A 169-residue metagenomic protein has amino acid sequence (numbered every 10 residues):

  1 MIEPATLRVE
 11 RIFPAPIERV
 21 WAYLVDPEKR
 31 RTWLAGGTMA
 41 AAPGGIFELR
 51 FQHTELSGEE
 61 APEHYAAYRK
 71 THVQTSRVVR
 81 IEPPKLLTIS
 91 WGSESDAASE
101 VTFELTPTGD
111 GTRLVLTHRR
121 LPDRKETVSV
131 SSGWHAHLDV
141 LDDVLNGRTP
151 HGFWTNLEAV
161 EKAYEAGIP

Functional and structural regions predicted by a protein language model:
M1-A42, I46: Hydrophobic ligand-binding cavity/cleft-lining segments
P4-E10, I46, T71-V73, L86 (+2 more regions): Intrinsic-disorder/low-complexity, polar/charged segments enriched in Ser/Thr/Lys/Arg/Asp/Glu/Gln
R11, G37, V73-R80, G92 (+1 more regions): Hydrophobic/aromatic beta-strand elements that line small-molecule binding cavities or substrate pockets in beta-rich
I17, A40-P43, V79-P84, L105-R113: A short, structured loop/turn motif at beta-sheet edges
V20, R30, F47, V78 (+4 more regions): Hydrophobic pocket/interface hotspot
E28-T71, F153-A159: Short beta-edge strand/loop motif at the mouth of beta-sheet-based domains
K29-R30, Q52-S57, R80-L87, S95: Short, charged/polar surface micro-motifs in flexible loops or helix N-caps
A67-K70, T108-P169: Terminal "cap-and-tail" regions of soluble proteins that handle hydrophobic small molecules
